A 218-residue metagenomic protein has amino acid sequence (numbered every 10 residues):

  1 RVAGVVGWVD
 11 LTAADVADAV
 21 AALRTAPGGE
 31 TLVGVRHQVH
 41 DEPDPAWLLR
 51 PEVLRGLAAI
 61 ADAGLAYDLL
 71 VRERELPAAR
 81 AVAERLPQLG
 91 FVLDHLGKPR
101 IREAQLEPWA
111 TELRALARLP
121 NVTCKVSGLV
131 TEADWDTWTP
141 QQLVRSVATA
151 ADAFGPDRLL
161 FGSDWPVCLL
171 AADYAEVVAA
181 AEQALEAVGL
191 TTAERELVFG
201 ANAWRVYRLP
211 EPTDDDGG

Functional and structural regions predicted by a protein language model:
R1, P27-E30, R85-G90, L119-P120 (+2 more regions): Short helix-capping segments at alpha-helix termini
R1-A63, L69, L116, Q141 (+1 more regions): Mid-domain alpha/beta scaffold segments of enzyme catalytic cores
V5, V35, I60, H95 (+4 more regions): Conserved, mostly hydrophobic/aromatic
D10, H40, G97, L129-V130 (+1 more regions): Catalytic metal-binding/acid-base residues of hydrolase active sites
D18, A22, A78, E112 (+3 more regions): Alpha-helical elements of Rossmann-like donor-binding domains used by nucleotide-donor carbohydrate transfer enzymes
H40, P51-E52, G56, L65 (+4 more regions): A generic "structured core" feature
W47-L160: Catalytic pocket-lining loop regions of alpha/beta-barrel enzymes, especially the amidohydrolase/enolase/GH5 lineages
T149, A153-L160, L169-G218: Mid-to-C-terminal alpha-helical segments outside catalytic/metal-binding sites
